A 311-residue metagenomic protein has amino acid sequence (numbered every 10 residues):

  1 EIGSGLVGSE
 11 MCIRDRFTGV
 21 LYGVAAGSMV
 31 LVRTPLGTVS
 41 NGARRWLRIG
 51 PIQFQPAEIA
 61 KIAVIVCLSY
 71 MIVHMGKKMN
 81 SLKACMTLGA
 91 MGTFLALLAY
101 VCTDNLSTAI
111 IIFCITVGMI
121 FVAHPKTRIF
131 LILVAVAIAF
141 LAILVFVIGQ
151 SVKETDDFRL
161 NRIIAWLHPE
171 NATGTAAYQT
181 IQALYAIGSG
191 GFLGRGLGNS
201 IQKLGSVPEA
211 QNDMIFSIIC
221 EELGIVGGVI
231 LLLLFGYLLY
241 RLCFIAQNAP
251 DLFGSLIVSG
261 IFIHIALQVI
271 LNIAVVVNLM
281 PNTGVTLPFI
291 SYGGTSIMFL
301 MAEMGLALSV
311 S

Functional and structural regions predicted by a protein language model:
E1-G8, I13: Single conserved hydrophobic/aromatic residue that forms the stacking wall/gate of nucleotide- or nucleobase-binding
E10, D15, L31-L47, C67-N80: Transmembrane alpha-helix boundary signature
G19-V20, A25-A26, K83-L98, L106-Q150: Hydrophobic alpha-helical segments of polytopic membrane proteins
S40, R44-W46, V134-G228, L252-F253: Hydrophobic, glycine- and aromatic-enriched re-entrant/interface helices and adjoining loop segments
R45-I59, W166-E170, L287-S296: Short aromatic-rich membrane-water interface segments that cap or initiate transmembrane helices in multi-pass membrane
A60-M79, L234, M301-S309: Membrane-interfacial alpha-helical segments at the cytosolic side of multi-pass membrane proteins
S81, Q268-S311: A juxtamembrane structural motif centered on a specific transmembrane helix
I225-L267: Hydrophobic transmembrane alpha-helices and their immediate junctions
